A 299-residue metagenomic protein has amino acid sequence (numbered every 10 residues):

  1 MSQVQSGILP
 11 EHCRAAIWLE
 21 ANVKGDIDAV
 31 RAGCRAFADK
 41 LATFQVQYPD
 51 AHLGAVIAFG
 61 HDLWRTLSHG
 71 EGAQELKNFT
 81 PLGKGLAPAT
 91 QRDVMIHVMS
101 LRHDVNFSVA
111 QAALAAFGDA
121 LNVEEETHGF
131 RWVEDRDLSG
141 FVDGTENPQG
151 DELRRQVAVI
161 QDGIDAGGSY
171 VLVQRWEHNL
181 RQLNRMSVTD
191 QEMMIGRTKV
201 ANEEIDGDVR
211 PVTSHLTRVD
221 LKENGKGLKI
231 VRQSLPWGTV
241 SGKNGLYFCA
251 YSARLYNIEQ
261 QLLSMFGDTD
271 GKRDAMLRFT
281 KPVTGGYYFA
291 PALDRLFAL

Functional and structural regions predicted by a protein language model:
M1-L299: Long, histidine/aromatic-enriched segments associated with O2/redox biology
